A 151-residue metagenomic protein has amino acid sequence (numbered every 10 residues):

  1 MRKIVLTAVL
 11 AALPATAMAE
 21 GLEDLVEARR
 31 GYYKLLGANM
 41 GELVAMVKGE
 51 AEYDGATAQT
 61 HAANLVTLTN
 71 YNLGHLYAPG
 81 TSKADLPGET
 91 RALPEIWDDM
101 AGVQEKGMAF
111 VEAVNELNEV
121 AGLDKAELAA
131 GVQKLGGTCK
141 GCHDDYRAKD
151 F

Functional and structural regions predicted by a protein language model:
I4-L13: Sec-dependent N-terminal signal peptides
L13-G21: Sec/Tat signal peptide C-region and signal peptidase I cleavage site
E23-F151: Sequence context surrounding c-type heme c attachment/ligation sites in exported
